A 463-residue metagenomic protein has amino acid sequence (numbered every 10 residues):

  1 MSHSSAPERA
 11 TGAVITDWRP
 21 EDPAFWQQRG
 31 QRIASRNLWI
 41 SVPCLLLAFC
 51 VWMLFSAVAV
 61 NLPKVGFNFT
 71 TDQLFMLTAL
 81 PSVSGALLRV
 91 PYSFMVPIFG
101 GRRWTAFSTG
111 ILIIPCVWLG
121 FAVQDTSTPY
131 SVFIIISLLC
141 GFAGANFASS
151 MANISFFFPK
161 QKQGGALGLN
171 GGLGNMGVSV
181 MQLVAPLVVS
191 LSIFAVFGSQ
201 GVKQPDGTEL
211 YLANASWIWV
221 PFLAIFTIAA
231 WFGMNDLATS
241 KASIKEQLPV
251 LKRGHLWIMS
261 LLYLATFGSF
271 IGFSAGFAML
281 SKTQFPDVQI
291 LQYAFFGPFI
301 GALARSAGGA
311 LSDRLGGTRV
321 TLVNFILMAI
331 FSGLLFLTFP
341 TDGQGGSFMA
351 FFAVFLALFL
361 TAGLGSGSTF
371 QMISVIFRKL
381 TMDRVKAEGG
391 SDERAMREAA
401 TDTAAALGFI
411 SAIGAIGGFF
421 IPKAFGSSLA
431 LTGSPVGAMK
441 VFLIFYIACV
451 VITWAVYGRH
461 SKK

Functional and structural regions predicted by a protein language model:
R36-F67, M181, F273-A278, I421: Extracytoplasmic
F55-V60, R253-A302, S306, G363-S366 (+2 more regions): Extracytoplasmic gate region of multi-pass secondary transporters
M76-F94, F295-G308: Central cavity-lining transmembrane alpha-helices of secondary-active solute carriers, predominantly the Major
L87-Y130: Conserved MFS/SLC helix-loop-helix module at the cytosolic interface between two early adjacent transmembrane helices
G110-T126, I326-G345: C-terminal ends and interior cores of transmembrane alpha-helices in multi-pass membrane transporters/permeases
P115, P129-A145, G346-S366: Hydrophobic core of transmembrane alpha-helices in multi-pass small-molecule transporters, especially MFS/SLC-type
G144, G164-S190, L407-I421: Glycine-rich segments within core transmembrane alpha-helices of 12-TM secondary carriers
S190, I218-S240, I452-V456: C-terminal membrane-cytosol helix-exit motif in multi-pass small-molecule transporters
